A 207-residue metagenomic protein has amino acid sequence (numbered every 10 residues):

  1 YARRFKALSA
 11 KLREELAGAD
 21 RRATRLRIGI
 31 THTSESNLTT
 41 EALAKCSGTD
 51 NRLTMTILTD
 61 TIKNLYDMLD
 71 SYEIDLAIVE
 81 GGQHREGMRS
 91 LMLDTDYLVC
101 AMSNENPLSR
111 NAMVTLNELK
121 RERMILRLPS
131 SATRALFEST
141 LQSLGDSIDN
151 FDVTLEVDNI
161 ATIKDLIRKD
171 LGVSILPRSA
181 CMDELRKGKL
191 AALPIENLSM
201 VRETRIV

Functional and structural regions predicted by a protein language model:
Y1-D20, V99: Alpha-helical "hinge/linker" immediately C-terminal to small N-terminal DNA-binding modules
L8, D60, I74-E80, D158 (+2 more regions): Short beta-strand and adjacent tight-turn residues that come in two discontinuous sequence segments and form the edges
D20, G87-L98, M102-I125, P129: Flexible hinge/capping segments at coil-to-helix
R22-R85, D149: Central regulatory/effector-binding core of bacterial HTH transcription factors
R25-I30, A77, A101, I125 (+2 more regions): Short, well-ordered beta-strand segments
Y66, D70, L116, I163-K164 (+1 more regions): Short hydrophobic/charged patches on amphipathic alpha-helices used for structural packing and interfaces
R85-M92, D96, N111, D158-V207: Beta-alpha-beta core module
M124-G145: Secondary-structure junction motif
